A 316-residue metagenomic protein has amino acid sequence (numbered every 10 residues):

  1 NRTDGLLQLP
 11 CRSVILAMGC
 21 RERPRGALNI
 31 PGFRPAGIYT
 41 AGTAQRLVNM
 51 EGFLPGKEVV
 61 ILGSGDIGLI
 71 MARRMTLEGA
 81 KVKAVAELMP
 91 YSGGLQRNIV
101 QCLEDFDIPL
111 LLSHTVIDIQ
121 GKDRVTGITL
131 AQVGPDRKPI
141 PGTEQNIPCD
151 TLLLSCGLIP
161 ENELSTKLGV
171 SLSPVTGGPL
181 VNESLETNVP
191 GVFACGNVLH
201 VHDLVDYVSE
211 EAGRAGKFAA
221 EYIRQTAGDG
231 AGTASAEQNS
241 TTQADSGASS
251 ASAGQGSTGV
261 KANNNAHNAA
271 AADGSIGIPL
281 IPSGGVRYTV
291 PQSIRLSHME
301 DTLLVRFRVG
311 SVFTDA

Functional and structural regions predicted by a protein language model:
N1-E58, Q132-G142, L153, L180-V181 (+1 more regions): FAD-binding core/adjacent interface of flavoenzyme oxidoreductases
L16, I38-V48, D150-H202, A236: FAD-site-proximal beta/loop scaffold in flavoenzymes
C20-E22, G65-I67, I159, L199: Residue-level detector of alpha-helix initiation sites
A36, G42-Y91: Rossmann-like NAD(P)H-binding beta-loop-alpha module
P55-E58, S113, V189: Phosphate-coordination loops involved in phosphoryl transfer and adenosine-cofactor binding
T76-E163, A231-E237, Q243-G247, A253-A269 (+1 more regions): A Rossmann-like FAD-binding core segment of flavoenzymes
C195-T226: A conserved FAD-binding loop/helix module that cradles the flavin
A272-A316: Beta-strand-enriched, solvent-exposed domains that form extended recognition/catalytic surfaces
